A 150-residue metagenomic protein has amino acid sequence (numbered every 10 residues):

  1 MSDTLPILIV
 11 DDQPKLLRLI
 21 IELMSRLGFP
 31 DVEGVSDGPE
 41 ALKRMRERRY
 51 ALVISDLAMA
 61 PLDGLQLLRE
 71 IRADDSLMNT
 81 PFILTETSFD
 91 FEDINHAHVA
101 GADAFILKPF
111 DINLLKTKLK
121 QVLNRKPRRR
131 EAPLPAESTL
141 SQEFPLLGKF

Functional and structural regions predicted by a protein language model:
P14-E33: Two-component/phosphorelay signaling modules centered on CheY-like receiver
G34-L52: Acidic, metal-coordinating helix/loop segments flanking the phosphotransfer/catalytic sites of two-component signaling
M59: Receiver (REC) domain active-site loop signature in two-component systems and cognate sites in sensor histidine kinases
T85-E86: Hydrophobic/aromatic residues positioned on beta-strands within the core alpha/beta folds
D103: Short, glycine/charged-rich "phosphate-handling" switch motifs in NTP-dependent and phosphotransfer domains
F110-L119: C-terminal output helix
N124-F150: CheY-like receiver
